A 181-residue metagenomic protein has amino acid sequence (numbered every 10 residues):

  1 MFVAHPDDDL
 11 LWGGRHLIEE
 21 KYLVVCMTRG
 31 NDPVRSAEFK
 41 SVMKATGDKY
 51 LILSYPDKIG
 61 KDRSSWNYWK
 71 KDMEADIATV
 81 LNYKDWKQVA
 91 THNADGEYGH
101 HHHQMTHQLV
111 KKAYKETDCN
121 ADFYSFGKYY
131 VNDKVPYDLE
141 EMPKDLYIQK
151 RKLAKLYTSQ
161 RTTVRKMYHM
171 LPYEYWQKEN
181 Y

Functional and structural regions predicted by a protein language model:
M1-K84, K111-C119: Active-site rim/loop-helix segments in enzyme catalytic domains that contact anionic ligands
E20, Y68-Y181: Metal-dependent de-N-acetylase/amidase catalytic core
